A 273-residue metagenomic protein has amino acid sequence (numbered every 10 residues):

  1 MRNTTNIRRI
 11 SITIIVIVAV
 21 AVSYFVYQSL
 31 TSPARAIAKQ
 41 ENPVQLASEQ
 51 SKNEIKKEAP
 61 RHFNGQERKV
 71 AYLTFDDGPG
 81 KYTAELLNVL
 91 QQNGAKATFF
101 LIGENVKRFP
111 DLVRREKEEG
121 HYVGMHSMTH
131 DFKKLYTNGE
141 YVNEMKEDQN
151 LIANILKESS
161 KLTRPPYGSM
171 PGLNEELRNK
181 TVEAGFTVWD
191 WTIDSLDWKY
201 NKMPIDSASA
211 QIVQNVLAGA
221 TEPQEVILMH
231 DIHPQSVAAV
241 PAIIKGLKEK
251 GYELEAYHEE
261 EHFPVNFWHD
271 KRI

Functional and structural regions predicted by a protein language model:
M1-A71, N88-A97, P223-I273: Terminal accessory/targeting
V44-I155, G246, E253, H262: Active-site beta->alpha N-cap acidic-glycine motif
F75-D77, F100-E104, H126-M128, P165-G168 (+3 more regions): Active-site-proximal beta-strand/loop segments in catalytic clefts of secreted hydrolases
K81, K107-R108, S169-G172, P234-Q235: Short alpha-helical
A97, V123, S160-T163, V188: Hydrophobic/aromatic residues located in beta-strands of well-ordered beta-sheets within soluble catalytic
V113-R115, G139-Y141, M203-D206, H269-I273: Short low-complexity, flexible loop/linker segments enriched in glycine and/or proline with clustered acidic
D131-L156, S169-P223, A238: Alpha-helical scaffold elements lining the catalytic groove of polysaccharide deacetylases
D131-T137, S160, R164, M229: Surface-exposed cleft-lining segments at the edges of enzyme active sites
